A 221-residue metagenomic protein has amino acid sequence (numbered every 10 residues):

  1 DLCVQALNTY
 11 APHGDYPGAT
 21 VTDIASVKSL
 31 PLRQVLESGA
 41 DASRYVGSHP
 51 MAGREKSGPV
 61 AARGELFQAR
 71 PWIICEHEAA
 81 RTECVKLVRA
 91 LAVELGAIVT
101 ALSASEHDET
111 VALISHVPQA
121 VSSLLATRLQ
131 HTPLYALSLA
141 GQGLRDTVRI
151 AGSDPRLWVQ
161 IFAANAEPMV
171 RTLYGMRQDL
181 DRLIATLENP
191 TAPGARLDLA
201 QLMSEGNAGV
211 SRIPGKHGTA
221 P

Functional and structural regions predicted by a protein language model:
D1: Short, structured active-site "lid" loops
Q5-V60: Rossmann-like NAD(P)(H) cofactor-binding subdomain of soluble oxidoreductases
V60-L66, Q160: Short, flexible, solvent-exposed loop/turn segments with mixed acidic/basic and small polar residues
G64-G152: Internal alpha-helical scaffold of NAD(P)-dependent oxidoreductase catalytic cores
Y135-N207: Interdomain hinge/lid region at the active-site interface of Rossmann-like NAD(P)-dependent oxidoreductases
A200-P221: Short, amphipathic C-terminal "tail helix"
